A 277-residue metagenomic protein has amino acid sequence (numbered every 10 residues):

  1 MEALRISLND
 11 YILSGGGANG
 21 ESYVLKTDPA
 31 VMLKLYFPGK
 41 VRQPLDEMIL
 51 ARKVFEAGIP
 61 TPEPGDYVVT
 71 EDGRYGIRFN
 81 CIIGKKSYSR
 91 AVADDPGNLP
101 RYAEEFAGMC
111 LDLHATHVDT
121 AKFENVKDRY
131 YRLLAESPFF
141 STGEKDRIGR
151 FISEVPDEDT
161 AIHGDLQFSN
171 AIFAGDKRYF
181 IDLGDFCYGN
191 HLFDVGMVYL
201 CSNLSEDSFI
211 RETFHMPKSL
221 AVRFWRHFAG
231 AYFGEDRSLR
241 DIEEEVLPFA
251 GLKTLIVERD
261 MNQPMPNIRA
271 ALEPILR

Functional and structural regions predicted by a protein language model:
M1-A3, P264-R277: Regulatory N- and C-terminal appendages and interdomain linkers associated with kinase/kinase-like NTP transferase
M1-L4, A115-G164, F168-S169, A174-G175: An alpha-helical support segment within catalytic cores of ATP-dependent transferases
R5-L13: Conserved N-terminal boundary motif of the eukaryotic protein kinase catalytic domain
I12-S14, A18-T120: ATP-binding pocket architecture of kinase catalytic cores
I83, L166-F168, D185, M197: Short, glycine/acidic-enriched loop or turn micro-motifs at the edges of active sites
Y88-A103, A107-L111, A115-Y131, A135 (+4 more regions): Inter-domain helical "communication" segments and dimerization helices that couple sensory or membrane-embedded modules
A171-V195: Catalytic activation segment of kinase domains across protein kinase-like and atypical kinase folds
V195-D236, F249-P266: Active-site activation/catalytic loop segments of kinase-like enzymes and analogous catalytic loops in related
